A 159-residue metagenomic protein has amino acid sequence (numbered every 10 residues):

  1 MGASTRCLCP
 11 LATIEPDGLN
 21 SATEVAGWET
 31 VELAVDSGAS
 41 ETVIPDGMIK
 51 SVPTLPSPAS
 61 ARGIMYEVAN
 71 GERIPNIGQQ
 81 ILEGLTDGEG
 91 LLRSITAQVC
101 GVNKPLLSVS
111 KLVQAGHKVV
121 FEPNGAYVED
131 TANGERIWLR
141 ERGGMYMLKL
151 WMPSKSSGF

Functional and structural regions predicted by a protein language model:
M1-E29, V35-S37, M145-F159: Intrinsically disordered, low-complexity interaction arms of viral/retroelements and related host proteins
P10-I14, Q79-Q80, G84-L85, V128: Short beta-strand element of the conserved SAM-dependent methyltransferase core
P16-A22, W28-T30, V68-N70, I81-L82 (+2 more regions): Eukaryotic intrinsically disordered and solvent-exposed regulatory patches
N20-Y66, T96-G101, S108, Y146: Aspartyl protease active-site motif detector
A26, A59, P75-G78, G90 (+2 more regions): Short solvent-exposed loop/turn micro-motifs enriched in small/polar/acidic residues
R62, Q80, N124: Residues that flank catalytic or metal-binding motifs in active/ligand-binding sites
G63-G78: C-terminal reverse transcriptase regions that engage the nucleic-acid substrate
E83-F159: Aspartic protease core domain of the pepsin/retropepsin superfamily
